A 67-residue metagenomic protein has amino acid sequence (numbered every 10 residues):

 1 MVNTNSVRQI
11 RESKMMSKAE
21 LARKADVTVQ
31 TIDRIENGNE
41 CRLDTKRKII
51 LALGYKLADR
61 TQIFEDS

Functional and structural regions predicted by a protein language model:
M1-S13: A short, Lys/Arg-rich alpha-helix, primarily the initiator
V7, L21-A22, I32-I35: Conserved hydrophobic/aromatic packing and binding residues within compact polymer-binding modules
E12, R23, L51: Alpha-helical residues within the helix-turn-helix
D26-C41: Recognition helix of helix-turn-helix/homeodomain-like DNA-binding domains that insert into the DNA major groove
D44-T61: DNA major-groove recognition helix of helix-turn-helix/homeodomain DNA-binding modules
E65-S67: Short acidic DE-rich linear segments
